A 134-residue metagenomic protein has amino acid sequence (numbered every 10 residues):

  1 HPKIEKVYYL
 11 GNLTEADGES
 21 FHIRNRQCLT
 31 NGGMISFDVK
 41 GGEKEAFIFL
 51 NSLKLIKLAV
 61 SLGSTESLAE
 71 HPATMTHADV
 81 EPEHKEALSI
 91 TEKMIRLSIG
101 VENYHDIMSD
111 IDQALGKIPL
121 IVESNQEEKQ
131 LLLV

Functional and structural regions predicted by a protein language model:
H1-S67, V80-E86, E123-K129, L133-V134: Conserved small-domain helix->loop->beta segment predominantly found in fold-type I
S67-V134: PLP-dependent enzyme catalytic core of the Aspartate aminotransferase-like
